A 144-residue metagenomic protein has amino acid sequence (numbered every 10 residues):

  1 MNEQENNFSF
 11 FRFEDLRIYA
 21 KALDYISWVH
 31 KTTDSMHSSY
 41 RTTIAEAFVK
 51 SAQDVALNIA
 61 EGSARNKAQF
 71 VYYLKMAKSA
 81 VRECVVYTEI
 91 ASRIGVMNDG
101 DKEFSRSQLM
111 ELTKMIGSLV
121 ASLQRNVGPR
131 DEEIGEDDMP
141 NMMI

Functional and structural regions predicted by a protein language model:
M1-I144: Short, C-terminally biased terminal segments at protein or domain edges
